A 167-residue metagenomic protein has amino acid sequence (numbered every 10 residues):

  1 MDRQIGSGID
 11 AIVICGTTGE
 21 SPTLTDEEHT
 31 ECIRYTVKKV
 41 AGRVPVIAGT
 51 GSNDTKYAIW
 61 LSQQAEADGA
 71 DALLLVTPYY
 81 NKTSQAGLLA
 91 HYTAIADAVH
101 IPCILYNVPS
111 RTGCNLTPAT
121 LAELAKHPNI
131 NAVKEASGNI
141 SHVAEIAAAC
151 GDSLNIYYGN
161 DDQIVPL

Functional and structural regions predicted by a protein language model:
M1-G113: Active-site beta->alpha loop and helix N-cap motifs at the rims of alpha/beta catalytic domains
D97-A98, R111-L167: Catalytic alpha/beta core domains of metabolic enzymes, predominantly
